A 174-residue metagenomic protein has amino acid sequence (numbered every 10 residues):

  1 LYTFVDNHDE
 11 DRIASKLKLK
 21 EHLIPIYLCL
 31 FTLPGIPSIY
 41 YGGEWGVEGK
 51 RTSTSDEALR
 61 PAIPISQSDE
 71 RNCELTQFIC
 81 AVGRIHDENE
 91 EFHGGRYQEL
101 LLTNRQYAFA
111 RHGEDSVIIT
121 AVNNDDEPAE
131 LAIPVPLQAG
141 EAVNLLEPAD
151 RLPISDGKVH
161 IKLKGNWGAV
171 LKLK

Functional and structural regions predicted by a protein language model:
T3-D6, D11-L17, Y27-R71: Aromatic/acidic polysaccharide-binding cleft in carbohydrate-active enzymes
N7-D11, E44-V47, Y107, E114 (+2 more regions): Short, solvent-exposed loop/turn segments at secondary-structure junctions
H8, L30, G42-E44, V82 (+3 more regions): Conserved, mostly hydrophobic/aromatic
K18-H22, E74, L101: Soluble or luminal CAZymes and related metallo-dependent hydrolases
L59-L100, W167: Aromatic- and carboxylate-lined catalytic core of secreted/periplasmic carbohydrate-active enzymes
L100-P136: Carbohydrate-binding surface patches
V135-A149: Solvent-exposed beta-hairpin/edge-strand motifs
I154-K174: C-terminal beta-strand-rich structural cap/linker in extracellular carbohydrate-active enzymes
